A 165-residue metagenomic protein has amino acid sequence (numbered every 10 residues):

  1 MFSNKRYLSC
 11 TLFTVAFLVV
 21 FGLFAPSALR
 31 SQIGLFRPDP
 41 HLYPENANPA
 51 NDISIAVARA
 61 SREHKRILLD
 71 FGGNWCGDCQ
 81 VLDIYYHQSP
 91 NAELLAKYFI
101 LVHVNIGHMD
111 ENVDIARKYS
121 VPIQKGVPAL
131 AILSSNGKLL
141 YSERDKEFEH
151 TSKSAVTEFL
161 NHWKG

Functional and structural regions predicted by a protein language model:
M1-E45: N-terminal targeting signals for export/organelle localization
N48-R66: A short beta-strand-turn-helix
E63-C76: Short active-site neighborhood of thiol/selenol oxidoreductases, capturing the structured segment around
L68-L69, L101, L130: Hydrophobic beta-strand anchors of alpha/beta hydrolase catalytic cores
C79-L94: Typically the conserved alpha-helix immediately C-terminal to a functionally engaged Cys/Sec in thioredoxin-like
A92-V113: Thiol-based oxidoreductase modules, predominantly thioredoxin-like and allied folds used for disulfide exchange
D110-V127: Structural alpha/beta surface segment adjacent to cysteine/selenocysteine redox centers across thiol/disulfide enzymes
Q124-G165: Non-catalytic, surface beta->alpha helical segment in thiol-disulfide oxidoreductase systems
